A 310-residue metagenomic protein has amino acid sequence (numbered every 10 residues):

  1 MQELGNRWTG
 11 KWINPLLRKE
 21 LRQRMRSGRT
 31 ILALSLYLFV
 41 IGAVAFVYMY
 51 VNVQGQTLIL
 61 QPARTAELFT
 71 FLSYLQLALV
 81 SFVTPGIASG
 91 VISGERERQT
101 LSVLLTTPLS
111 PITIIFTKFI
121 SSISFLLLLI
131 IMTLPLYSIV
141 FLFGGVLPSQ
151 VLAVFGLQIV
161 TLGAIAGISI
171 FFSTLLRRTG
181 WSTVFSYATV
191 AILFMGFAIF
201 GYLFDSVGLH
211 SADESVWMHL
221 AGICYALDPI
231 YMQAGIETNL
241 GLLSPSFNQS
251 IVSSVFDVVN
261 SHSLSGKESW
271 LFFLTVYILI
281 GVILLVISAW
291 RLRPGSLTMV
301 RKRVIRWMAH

Functional and structural regions predicted by a protein language model:
M1-Q76, Q150, T161-H310: Transmembrane alpha-helical segments and their membrane-interface loop/helix boundaries that make up the transmembrane
L17, V91-L127: Helix-loop-helix units of permease transmembrane domains in multi-pass membrane transporters, especially ABC
L36, I120, S124, L128 (+2 more regions): Hydrophobic residues within alpha-helical transmembrane segments of multi-pass solute transporters/permease subunits
T70-G94: Long, hydrophobic alpha-helical segments
Q76-V80, T84, P111-V140: Selective transmembrane-helix segments that form parts of the transport pathway or gating/packing helices in multipass
T84-A88, L136, G167-I168, S288: Hydrophobic/aromatic residues in alpha-helical transmembrane segments
I92, L104, I139-V140, F172 (+1 more regions): Hydrophobic alpha-helical interface/terminus motif in multipass membrane transporters
I115-K118, F143-L152: Short juxtamembrane and helix-loop transition motifs at transmembrane-helix boundaries in membrane proteins
